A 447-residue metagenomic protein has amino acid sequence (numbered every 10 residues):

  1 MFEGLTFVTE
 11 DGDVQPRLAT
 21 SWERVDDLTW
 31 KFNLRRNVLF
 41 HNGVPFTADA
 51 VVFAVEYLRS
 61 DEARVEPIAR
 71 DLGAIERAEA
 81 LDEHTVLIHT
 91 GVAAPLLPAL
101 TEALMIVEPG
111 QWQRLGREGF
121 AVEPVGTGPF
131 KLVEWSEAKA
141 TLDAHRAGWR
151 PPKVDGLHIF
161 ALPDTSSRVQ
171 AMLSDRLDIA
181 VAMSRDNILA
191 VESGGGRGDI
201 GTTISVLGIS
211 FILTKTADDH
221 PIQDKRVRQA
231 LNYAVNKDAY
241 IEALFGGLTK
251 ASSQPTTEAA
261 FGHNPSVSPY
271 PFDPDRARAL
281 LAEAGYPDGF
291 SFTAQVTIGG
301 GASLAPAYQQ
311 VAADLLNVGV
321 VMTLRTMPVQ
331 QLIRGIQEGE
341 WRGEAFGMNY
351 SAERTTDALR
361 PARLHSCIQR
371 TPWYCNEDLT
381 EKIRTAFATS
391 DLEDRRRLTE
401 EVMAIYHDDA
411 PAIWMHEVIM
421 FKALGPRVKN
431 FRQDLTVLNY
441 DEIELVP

Functional and structural regions predicted by a protein language model:
M1-D26, E56, V125-G126: N-terminal lobe/hinge region of extracytoplasmic solute-binding protein
D11-D13, T101-P152, G156, S166 (+2 more regions): Gly/Pro-rich hinge or "lid" segments in bacterial periplasmic/extracellular proteins
T20-R64, L81, L87, A171 (+1 more regions): Aromatic- and charge-enriched surface segment that lines or borders ligand/interaction sites
E23, P67-Q111: Surface-exposed binding/hinge segments that line and control ligand-binding clefts or catalytic entry sites
D143-A147, T203-A230, V418: A bilobed periplasmic-binding-protein/Venus flytrap-type ligand-binding module shared by bacterial periplasmic
A144, L207, A234-G262, S303-A312 (+1 more regions): Detector for C-terminal structural segments
H145-A190, V321: Ligand-site clamp/hinge motif
D218, A251-E283, G301-P306: Structural transition elements
